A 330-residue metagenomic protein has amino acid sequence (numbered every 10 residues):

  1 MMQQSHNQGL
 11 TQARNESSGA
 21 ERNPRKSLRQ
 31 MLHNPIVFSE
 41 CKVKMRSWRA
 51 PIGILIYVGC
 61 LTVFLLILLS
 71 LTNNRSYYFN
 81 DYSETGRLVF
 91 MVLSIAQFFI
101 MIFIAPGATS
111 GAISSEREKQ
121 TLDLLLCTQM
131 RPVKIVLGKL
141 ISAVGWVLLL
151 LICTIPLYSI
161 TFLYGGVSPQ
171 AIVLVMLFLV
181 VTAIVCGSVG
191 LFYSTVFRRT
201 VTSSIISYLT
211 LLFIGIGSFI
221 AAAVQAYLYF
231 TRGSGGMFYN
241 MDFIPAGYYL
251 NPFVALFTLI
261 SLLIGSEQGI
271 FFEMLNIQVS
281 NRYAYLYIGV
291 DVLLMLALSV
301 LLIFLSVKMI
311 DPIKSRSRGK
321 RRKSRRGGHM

Functional and structural regions predicted by a protein language model:
M1-F98, A171, T182-M330: Transmembrane alpha-helical segments and their membrane-interface loop/helix boundaries that make up the transmembrane
V37, A112-L148: Helix-loop-helix units of permease transmembrane domains in multi-pass membrane transporters, especially ABC
I56, I141, G145, L177 (+1 more regions): Hydrophobic residues within alpha-helical transmembrane segments of multi-pass solute transporters/permease subunits
F90-S115: Long, hydrophobic alpha-helical segments
Q97-M101, A105, P132-T161: Selective transmembrane-helix segments that form parts of the transport pathway or gating/packing helices in multipass
A105-T109, L157, S188-V189, S306: Hydrophobic/aromatic residues in alpha-helical transmembrane segments
A112, V147, L179-A183, L296: Residue-level hotspots within the lipid-embedded alpha helices of multi-pass solute transporters
I113, L125, I160-T161, Y193 (+1 more regions): Hydrophobic alpha-helical interface/terminus motif in multipass membrane transporters
